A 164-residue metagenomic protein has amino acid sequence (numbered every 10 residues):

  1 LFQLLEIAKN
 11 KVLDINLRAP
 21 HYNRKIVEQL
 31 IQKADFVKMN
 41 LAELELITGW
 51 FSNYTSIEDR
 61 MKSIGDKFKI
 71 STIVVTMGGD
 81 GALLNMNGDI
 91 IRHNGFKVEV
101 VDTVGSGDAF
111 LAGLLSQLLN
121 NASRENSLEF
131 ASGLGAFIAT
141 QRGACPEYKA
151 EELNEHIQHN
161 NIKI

Functional and structural regions predicted by a protein language model:
L1-D59, G81: Conserved beta-alpha-beta core of the PfkB/ribokinase-like small-molecule kinase fold
Y54-I164: Conserved phosphate-binding/catalytic region of the ribokinase-like
